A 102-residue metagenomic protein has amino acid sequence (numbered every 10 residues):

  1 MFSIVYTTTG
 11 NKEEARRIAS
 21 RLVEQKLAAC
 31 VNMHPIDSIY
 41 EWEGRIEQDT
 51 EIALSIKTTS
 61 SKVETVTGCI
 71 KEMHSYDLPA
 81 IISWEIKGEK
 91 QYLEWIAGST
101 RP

Functional and structural regions predicted by a protein language model:
M1-P102: Positively charged, small/polar-rich N-terminal and surface patches that mediate targeting and assembly and bind
